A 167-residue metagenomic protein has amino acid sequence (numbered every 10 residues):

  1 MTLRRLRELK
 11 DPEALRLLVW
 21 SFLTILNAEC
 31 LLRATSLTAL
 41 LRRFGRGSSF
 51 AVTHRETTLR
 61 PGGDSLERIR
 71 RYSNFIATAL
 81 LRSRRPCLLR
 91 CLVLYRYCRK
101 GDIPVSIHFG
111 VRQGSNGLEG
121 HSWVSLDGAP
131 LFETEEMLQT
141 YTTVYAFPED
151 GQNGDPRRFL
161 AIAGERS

Functional and structural regions predicted by a protein language model:
M1-P86, R90, R99, S125-L126 (+1 more regions): Secondary-structure boundary elements
Y72, L92-A161: Hydrophobic/aromatic-rich core segments of domains that either
I162-S167: Basic, glycine-rich
